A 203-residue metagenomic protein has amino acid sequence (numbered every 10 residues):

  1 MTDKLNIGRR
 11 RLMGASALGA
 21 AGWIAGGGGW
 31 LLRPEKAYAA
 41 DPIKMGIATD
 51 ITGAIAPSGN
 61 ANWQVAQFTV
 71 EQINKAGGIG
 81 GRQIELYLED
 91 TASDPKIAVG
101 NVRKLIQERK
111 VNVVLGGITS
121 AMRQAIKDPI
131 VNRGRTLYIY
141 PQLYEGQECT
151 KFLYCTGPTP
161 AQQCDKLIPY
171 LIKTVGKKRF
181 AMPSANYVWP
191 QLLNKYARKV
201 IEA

Functional and structural regions predicted by a protein language model:
M1-R11, S16-G26, R33-K36: N-terminal secretory signal peptides
G27-T49: C-terminal segment of N-terminal export signals and the immediately downstream linker at the start of the mature
D41-I43, R82, F152: Envelope-exposed proteins and targeting segments
I43-D50, I84-E85, R179-F180: Short, well-ordered beta-strand elements
G46-Q67, E89-P95, I118, A185-Q191: Extracytoplasmic "Venus flytrap"
Q64-L86, E202: Signal peptide-proximal N-terminal region of secreted/periplasmic/extracellular or secretory-lumen proteins
I84-K104, Q163-K166: Structural motif
K96, V111-A203: Extracytoplasmic ligand/sensor domains, especially the bilobed periplasmic-binding protein
